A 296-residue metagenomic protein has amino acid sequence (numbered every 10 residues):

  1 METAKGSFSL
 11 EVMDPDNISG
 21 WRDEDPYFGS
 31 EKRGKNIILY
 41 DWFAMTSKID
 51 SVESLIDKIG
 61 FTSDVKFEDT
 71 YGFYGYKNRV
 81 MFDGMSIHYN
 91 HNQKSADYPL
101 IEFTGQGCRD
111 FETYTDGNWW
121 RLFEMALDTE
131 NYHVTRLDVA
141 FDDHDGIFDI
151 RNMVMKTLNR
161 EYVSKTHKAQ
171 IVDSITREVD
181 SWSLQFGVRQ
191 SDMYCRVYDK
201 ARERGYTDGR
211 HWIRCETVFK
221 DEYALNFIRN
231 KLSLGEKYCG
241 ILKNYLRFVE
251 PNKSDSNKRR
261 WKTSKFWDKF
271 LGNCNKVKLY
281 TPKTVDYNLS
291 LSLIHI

Functional and structural regions predicted by a protein language model:
M1-Y287: Structured, helix-rich domain cores that form ligand/interaction pockets
S290: Catalytic cores of extracellular degradative/oxidative enzymes
I294-I296: Conserved small/polar residues in nucleotide/adenosyl-binding loops
